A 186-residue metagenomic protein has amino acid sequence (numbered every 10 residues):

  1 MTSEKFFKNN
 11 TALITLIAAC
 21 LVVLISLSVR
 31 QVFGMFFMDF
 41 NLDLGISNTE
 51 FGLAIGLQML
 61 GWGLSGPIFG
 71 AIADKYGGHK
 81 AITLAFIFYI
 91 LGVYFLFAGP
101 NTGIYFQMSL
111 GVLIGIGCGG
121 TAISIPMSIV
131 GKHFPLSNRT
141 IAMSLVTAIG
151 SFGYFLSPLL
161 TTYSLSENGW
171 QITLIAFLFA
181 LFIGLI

Functional and structural regions predicted by a protein language model:
I14-N48, G66-F69: Extracytoplasmic
Q31, M59-P67, Y154-F155: Residue-level signature of mid-helix packing/kink "hotspots" within the transmembrane helices of 12-pass Major
S65-G77: Helix-to-loop junctions at the C-terminal end of transmembrane segments in multipass secondary transporters
I87-N101: C-terminal ends and interior cores of transmembrane alpha-helices in multi-pass membrane transporters/permeases
I104-T121: Hydrophobic core of transmembrane alpha-helices in multi-pass small-molecule transporters, especially MFS/SLC-type
G120-F134: Intracellular juxtamembrane helix-capping segments at the cytosolic ends of symmetry-related transmembrane helices
V146-I186: Helix-loop-helix hairpin linking two adjacent transmembrane segments in secondary transporters
